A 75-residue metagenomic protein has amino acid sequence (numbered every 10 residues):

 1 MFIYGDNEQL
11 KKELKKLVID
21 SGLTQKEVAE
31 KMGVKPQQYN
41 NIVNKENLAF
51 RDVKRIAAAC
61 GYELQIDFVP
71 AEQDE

Functional and structural regions predicted by a protein language model:
M1-S21: A short, Lys/Arg-rich alpha-helix, primarily the initiator
F2-G5, G22, D67-E75: Short, charged recognition helix plus adjacent turn of helix-turn-helix-like nucleic-acid-binding domains
K15, N40-N41, K54: Key DNA-contacting residues within the recognition helix of helix-turn-helix
V18, A29, A57: The alpha-helix within a helix-turn-helix
G22-N40: Short alpha-helical DNA-recognition segment
K45-A58: Short, basic-rich loop-to-helix N-cap that marks the start of a DNA-contacting helix
A57-P70: C-terminal edge-of-domain segments
